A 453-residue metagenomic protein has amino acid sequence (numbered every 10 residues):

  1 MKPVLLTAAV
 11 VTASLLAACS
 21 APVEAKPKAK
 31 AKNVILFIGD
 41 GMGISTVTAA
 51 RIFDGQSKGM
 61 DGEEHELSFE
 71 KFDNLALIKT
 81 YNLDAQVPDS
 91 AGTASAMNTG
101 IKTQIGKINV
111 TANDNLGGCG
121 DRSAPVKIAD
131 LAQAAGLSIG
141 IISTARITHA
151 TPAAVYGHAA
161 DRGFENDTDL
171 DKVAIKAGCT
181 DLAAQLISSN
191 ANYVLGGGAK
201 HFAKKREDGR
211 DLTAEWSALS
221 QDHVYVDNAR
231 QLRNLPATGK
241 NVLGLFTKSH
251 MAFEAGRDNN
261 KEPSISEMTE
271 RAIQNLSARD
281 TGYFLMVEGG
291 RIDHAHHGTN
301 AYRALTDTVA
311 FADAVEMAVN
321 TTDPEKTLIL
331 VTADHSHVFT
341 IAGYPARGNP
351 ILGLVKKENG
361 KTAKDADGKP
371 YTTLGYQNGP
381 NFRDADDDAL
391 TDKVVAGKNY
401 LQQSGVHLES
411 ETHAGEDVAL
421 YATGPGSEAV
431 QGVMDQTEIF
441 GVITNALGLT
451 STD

Functional and structural regions predicted by a protein language model:
M1-A8: Bacterial N-terminal signal peptides that target proteins for export
A17-A18: C-terminal motif of bacterial Sec signal peptides marking the signal peptidase cleavage site
A29-L36, G41, S45-T46, R51 (+2 more regions): Active-site-adjacent structural elements in enzyme catalytic domains
A31-N33, M42-S95, T148-D453: A post-motif C-terminal structural segment
L36-F37, I141, V331: Structural beta-sheet core signal
I101-A183, N190: Extracytoplasmic mature domains of secreted/periplasmic and thylakoid-lumen proteins
